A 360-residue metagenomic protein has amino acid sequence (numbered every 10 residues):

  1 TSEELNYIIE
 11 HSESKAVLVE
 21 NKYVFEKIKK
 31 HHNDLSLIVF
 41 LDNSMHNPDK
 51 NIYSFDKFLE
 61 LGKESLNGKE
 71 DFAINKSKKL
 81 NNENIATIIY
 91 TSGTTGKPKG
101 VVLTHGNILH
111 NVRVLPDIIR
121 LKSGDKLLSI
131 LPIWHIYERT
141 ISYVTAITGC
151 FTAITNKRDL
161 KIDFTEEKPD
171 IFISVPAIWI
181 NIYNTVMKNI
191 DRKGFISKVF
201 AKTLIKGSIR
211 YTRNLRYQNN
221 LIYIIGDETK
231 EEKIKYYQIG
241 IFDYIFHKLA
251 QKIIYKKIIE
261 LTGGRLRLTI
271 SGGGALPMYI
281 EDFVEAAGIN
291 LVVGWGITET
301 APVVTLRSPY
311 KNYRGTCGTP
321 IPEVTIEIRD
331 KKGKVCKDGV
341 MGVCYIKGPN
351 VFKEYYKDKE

Functional and structural regions predicted by a protein language model:
T1-L61: Structural core segment of the AMP-binding/adenylate-forming
T1-S2, Y7-A16, D125-K126, Y143-A153 (+1 more regions): A short helix-loop-beta submotif of the ANL/AMP-binding
V17, I85, T91-T94, L127 (+7 more regions): Conserved S/T- and glycine-rich ATP-binding loop of Class I adenylate-forming
K63-Y90, R120-K126: Conserved pre-ATP/AMP-binding loop-to-beta segment of ANL
A86-V112: Conserved AMP-binding A3 loop
L109-K126, I133-K230, Y237-Y255: Conserved AMP-binding/adenylation subdomain of ANL enzymes
I130-H135, G273-A275: Conserved AMP-binding
T212, D243-E360: Conserved AMP-binding/adenylate-forming
